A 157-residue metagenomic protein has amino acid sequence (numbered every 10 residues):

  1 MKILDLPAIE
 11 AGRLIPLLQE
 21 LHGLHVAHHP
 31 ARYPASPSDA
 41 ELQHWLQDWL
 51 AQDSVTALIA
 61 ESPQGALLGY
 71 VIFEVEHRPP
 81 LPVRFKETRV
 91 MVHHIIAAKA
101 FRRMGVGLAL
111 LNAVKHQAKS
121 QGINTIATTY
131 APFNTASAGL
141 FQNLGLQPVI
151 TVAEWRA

Functional and structural regions predicted by a protein language model:
M1-L17, H25: A short beta-loop-alpha structural element at the N-terminal edge of CoA-dependent acyl/N-acetyltransferase catalytic
G23-W45: Conserved GNAT-fold acetyl-CoA-binding loop/helix
Q43-I59, M91: A short helix-loop-beta-strand connector motif used in the catalytic cores of GNAT acetyltransferases and, in some
I59, A66-V75, M91, I96: Conserved beta-strand in the GNAT
V83-K99, E154: Conserved acetyl-CoA binding element of GNAT-fold acetyltransferases
V92, I126-Y130: Conserved hydrophobic beta-strand within the GNAT/NAT acetyltransferase core sheet that lines the active-site cleft
H94-A97, R103-H116, G139, N143: Conserved acetyl-CoA-binding loop-helix of GNAT-fold acetyltransferases
L108, S120, A131-I150: Conserved active-site alpha-helix within GNAT-family acetyltransferase domains
